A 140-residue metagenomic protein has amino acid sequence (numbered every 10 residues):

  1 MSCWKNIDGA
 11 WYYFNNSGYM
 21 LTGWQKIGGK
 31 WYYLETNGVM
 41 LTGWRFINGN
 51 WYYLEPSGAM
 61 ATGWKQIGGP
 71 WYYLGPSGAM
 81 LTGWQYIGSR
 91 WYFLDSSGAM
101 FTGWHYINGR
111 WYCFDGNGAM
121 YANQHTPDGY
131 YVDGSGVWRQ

Functional and structural regions predicted by a protein language model:
M1-Q140: Extracellular adhesion/carbohydrate-binding repeat motifs centered on closely spaced tryptophans
